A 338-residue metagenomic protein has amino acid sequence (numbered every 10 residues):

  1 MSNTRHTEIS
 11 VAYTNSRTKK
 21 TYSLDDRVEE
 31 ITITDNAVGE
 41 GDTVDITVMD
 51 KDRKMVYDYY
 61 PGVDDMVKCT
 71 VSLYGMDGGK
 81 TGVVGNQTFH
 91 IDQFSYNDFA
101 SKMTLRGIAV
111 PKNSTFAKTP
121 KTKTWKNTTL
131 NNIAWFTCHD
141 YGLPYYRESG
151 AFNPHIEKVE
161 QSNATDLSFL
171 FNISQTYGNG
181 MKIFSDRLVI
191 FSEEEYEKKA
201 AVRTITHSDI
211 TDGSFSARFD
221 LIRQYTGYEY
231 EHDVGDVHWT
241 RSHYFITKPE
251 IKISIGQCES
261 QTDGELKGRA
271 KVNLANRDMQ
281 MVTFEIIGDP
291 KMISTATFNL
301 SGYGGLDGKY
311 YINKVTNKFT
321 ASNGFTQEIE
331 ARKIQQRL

Functional and structural regions predicted by a protein language model:
M1-K112: Assembly/oligomerization scaffold segments
M1-R27, A151-H155, D233-Q261: Extended boundary segments
S2, K102-L105, A109-N113, R147-F215: Short beta-strand-centered interaction patches in the first periplasmic/extracellular domains of large envelope
I31-G62, I210-L338: An acidic/polar, Gly/Ser/Thr-rich interaction patch typically located in mid-to-C-terminal regions of proteins
D45-T47, G107, K121-Y146, Q161-F184 (+2 more regions): Amphipathic, non-transmembrane alpha-helical segments in extracytoplasmic/periplasmic proteins
V71-L73, S192, G302: Conserved "cap/hinge" positions at secondary-structure junctions
T81-Y96, E194-E197, Y311-S322: Short, compositionally biased
N113-T119: Acidic/histidine-rich, surface-exposed loop or edge segments in extracytoplasmic proteins
